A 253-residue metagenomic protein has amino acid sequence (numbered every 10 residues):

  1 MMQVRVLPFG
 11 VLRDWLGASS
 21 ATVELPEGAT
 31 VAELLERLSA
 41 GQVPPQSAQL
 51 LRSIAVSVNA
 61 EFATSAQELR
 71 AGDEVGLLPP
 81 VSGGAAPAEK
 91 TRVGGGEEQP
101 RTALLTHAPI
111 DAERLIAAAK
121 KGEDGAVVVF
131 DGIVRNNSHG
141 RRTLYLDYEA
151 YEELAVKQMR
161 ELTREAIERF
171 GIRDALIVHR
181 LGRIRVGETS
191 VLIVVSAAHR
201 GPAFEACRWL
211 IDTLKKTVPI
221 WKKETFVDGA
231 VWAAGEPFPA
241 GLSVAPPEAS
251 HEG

Functional and structural regions predicted by a protein language model:
M1-E98: Ubiquitin-like/PB1-type beta-grasp interaction modules and other compact soluble beta-rich domains
R5-F9, R13-W15, E74-S82, A86-S190 (+2 more regions): N-terminal, polar/charged subdomain of small-to-medium soluble alpha/beta proteins
